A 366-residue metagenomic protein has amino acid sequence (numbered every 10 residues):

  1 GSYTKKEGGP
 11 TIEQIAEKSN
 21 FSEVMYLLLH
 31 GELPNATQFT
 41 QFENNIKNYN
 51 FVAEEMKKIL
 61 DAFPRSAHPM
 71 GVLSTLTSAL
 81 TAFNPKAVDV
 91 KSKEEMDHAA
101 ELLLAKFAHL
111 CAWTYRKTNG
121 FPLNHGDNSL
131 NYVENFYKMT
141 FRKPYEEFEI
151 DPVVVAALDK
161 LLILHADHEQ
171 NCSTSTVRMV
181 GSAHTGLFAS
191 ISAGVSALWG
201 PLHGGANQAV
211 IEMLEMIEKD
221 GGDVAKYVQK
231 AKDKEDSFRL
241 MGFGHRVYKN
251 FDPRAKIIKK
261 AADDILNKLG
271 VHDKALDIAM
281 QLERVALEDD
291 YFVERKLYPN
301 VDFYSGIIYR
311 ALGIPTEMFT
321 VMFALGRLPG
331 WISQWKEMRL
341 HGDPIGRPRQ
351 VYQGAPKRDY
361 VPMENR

Functional and structural regions predicted by a protein language model:
G1-R366: Non-transmembrane, aqueous-exposed alpha-helical and coiled segments at domain scale
